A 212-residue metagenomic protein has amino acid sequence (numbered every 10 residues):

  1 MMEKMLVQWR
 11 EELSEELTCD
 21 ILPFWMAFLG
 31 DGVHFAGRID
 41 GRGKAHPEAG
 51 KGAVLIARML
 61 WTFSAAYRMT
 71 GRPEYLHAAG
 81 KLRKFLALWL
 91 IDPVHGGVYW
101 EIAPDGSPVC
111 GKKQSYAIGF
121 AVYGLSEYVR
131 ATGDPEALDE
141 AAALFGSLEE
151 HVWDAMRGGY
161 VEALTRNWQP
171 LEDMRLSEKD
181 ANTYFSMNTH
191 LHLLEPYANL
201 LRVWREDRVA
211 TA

Functional and structural regions predicted by a protein language model:
M1-A212: Glycan-recognition and catalytic cores of secretory/periplasmic carbohydrate-active enzymes
